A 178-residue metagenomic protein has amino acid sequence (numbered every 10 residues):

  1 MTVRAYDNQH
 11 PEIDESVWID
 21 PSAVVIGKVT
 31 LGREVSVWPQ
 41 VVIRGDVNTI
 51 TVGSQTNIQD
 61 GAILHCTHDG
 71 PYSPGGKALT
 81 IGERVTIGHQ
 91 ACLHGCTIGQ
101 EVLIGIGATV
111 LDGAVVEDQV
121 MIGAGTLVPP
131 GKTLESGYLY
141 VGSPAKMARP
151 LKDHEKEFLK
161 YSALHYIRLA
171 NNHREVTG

Functional and structural regions predicted by a protein language model:
T2-S16, D20, P71-C92, S136-G178: C-terminal segments of enzyme domains that contribute to small-molecule binding surfaces
E15, D20-P21, I26-G27, G32-R33 (+16 more regions): Left-handed beta-helix
